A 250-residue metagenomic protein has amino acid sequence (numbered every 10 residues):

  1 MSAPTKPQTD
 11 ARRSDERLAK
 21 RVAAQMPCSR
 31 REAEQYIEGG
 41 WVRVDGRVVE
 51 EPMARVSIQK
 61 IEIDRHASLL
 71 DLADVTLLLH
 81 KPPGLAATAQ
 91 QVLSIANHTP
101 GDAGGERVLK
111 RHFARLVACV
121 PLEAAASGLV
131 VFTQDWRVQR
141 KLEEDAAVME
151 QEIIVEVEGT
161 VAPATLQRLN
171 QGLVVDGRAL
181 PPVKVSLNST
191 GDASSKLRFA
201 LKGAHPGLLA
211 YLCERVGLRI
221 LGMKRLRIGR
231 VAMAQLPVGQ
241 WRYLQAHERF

Functional and structural regions predicted by a protein language model:
S2-F250: Basic, flexible Lys/Arg- and Gly-enriched helix-loop patches that mediate nucleic-acid binding at interfaces with rRNA
